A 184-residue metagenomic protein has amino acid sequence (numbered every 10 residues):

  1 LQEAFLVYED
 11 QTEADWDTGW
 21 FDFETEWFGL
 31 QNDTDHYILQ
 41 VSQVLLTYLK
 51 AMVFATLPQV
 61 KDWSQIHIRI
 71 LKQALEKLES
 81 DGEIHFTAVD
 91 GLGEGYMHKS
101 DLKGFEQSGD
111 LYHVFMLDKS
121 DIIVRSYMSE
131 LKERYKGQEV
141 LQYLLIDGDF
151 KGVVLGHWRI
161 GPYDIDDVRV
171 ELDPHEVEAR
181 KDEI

Functional and structural regions predicted by a protein language model:
L1-E106, F150-I184: Long, low-complexity intrinsically disordered regions
F28, V114-L117, D121-S126, I146 (+1 more regions): Hydrophobic transmembrane signal anchors and adjacent membrane-proximal interface regions, especially in viral
I84-V140: Non-catalytic regulatory appendages
L141-G152: Conserved beta-hairpin
